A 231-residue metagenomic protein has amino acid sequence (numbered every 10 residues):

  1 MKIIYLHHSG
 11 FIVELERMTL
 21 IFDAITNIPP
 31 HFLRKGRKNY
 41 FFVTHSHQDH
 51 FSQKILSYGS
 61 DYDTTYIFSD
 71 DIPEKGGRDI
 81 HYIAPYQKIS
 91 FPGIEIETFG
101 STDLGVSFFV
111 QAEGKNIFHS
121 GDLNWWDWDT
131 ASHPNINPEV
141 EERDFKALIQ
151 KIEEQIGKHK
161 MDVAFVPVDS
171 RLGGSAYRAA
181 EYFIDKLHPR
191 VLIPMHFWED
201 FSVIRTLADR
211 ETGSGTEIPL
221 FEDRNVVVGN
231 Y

Functional and structural regions predicted by a protein language model:
M1-G36, D79-K160, D223-Y231: Core dinuclear metal-dependent hydrolase active-site scaffold
M1-H8, G77-I89, T102, Q150 (+2 more regions): Binuclear metal-ion centers of metallo-dependent hydrolases, dominated by the metallo-beta-lactamase
M18, D61-T65, L187-V191: A short helix->loop->beta-strand "cap" motif at the edges of active sites that frequently abuts
L20-F22, F42, I67, I117-S120 (+2 more regions): Structural motif
T26-I72, E153-F165: Active-site metal-binding motif and surrounding structural segment of the metallo-beta-lactamase
N27-P30, S46-F51, I72-G76, I89 (+4 more regions): Active-site environment of divalent metal-dependent phosphoester hydrolases
L33-K35, Q53-L56, D79, A131-S132 (+2 more regions): Short amphipathic alpha-helical segments
N135-D144, V163-D185: Active-site-proximal segments of metal-dependent phosphoesterases and phosphodiesterases across multiple
